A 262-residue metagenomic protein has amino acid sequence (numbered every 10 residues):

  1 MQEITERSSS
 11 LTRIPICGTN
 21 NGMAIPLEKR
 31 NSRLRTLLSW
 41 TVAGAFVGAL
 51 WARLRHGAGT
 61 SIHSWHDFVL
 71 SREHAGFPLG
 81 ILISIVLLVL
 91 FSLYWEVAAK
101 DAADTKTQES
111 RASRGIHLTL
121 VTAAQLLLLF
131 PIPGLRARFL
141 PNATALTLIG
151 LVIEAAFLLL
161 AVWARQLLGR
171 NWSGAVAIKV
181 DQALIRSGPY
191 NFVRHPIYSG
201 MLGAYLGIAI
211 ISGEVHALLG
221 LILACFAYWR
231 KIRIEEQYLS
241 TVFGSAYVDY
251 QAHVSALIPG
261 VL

Functional and structural regions predicted by a protein language model:
T5-R13, C17: Low-acidity, Ser/Thr- and Arg-rich intrinsically disordered low-complexity segments
G18-K179, G207-L262: Membrane-anchoring alpha-helices and their flanking helix-loop junctions
A175-G200: Active-site-proximal inter-transmembrane loops
G200-I208: Hydrophobic, membrane-inserted alpha-helices
